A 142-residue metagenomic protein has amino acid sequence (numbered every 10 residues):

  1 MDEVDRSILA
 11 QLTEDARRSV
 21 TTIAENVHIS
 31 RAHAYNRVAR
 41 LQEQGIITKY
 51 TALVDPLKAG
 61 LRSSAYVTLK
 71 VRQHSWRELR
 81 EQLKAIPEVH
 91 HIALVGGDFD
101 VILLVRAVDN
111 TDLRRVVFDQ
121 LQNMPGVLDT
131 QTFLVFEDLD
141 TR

Functional and structural regions predicted by a protein language model:
M1-R142: A compositional/biophysical signature of low hydrophobicity enriched in polar/charged and small residues
